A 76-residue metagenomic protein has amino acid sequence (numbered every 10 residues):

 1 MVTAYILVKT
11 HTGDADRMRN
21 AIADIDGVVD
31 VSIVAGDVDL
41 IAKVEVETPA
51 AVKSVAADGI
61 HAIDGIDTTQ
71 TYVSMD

Functional and structural regions predicted by a protein language model:
M1-D76: A compositional/biophysical signature of low hydrophobicity enriched in polar/charged and small residues
